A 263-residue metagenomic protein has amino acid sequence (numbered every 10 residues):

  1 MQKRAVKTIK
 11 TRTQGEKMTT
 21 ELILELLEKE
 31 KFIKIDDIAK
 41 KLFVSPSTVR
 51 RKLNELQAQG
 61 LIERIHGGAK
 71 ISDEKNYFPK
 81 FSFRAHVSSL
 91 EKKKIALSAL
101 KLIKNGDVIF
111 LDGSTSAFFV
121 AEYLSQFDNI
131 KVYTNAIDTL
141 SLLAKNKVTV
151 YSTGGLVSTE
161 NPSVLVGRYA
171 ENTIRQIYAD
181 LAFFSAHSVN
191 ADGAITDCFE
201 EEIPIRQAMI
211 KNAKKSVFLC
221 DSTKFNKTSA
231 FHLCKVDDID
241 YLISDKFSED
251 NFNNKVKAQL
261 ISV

Functional and structural regions predicted by a protein language model:
Q2-D36, K41-L42, S47-G113, A121-N129 (+1 more regions): HTH-adjacent hinge/linker in prokaryotic transcriptional regulators
T11, G15, E25, K34-D36 (+3 more regions): Conserved phosphate- and dinucleotide-binding cores of soluble alpha/beta proteins, encompassing both enzyme active
K75, T115, A136, L156 (+1 more regions): Short, flexible active-site-adjacent loop segments at beta-strand->alpha-helix junctions, enriched in small/polar
S88, I109, V132, S163 (+1 more regions): Glycine- and other small-residue-rich loops at beta-strand/loop junctions that grip anionic moieties
D112, Y133-N135, T153, L219: Structural motif
S114-T115, S222: Active-site metal-binding loops of divalent metal-dependent hydrolases
